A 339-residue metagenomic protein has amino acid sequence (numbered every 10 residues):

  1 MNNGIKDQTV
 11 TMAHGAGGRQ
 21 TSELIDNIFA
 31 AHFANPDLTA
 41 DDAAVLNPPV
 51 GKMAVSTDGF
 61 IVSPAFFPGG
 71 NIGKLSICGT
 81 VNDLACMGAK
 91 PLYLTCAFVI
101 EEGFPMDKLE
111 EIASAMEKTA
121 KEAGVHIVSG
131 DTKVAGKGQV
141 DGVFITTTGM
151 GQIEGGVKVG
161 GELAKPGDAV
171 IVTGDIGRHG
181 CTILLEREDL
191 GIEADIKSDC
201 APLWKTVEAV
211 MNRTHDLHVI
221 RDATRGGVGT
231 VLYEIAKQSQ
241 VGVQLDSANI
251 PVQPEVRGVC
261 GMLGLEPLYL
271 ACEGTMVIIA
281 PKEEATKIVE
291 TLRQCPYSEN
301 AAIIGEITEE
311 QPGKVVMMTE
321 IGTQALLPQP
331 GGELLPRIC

Functional and structural regions predicted by a protein language model:
M1-C339: Helix-biased detector of long, well-ordered alpha-helical tracts
